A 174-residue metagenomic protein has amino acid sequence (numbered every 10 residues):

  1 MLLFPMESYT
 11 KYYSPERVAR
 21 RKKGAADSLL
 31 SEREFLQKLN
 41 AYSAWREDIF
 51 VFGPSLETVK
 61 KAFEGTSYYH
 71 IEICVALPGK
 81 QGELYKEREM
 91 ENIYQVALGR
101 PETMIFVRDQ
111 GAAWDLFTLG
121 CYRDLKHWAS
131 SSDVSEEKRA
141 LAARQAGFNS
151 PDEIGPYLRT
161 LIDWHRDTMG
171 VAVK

Functional and structural regions predicted by a protein language model:
M1-K174: Short S/T/G/P-rich N-terminal loop/turn motif that feeds into the first structured element of a domain
